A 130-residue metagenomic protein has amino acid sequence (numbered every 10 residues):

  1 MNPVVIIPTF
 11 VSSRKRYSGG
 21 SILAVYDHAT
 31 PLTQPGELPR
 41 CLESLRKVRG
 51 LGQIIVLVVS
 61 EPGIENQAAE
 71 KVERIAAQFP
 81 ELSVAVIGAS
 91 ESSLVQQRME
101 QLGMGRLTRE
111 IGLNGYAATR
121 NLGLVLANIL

Functional and structural regions predicted by a protein language model:
M1-Q67: N-proximal low-complexity "stem/linker" segments adjacent to membrane-targeting elements
A68-L130: Active-site-proximal specificity loops/subdomain of glycosyltransferases
